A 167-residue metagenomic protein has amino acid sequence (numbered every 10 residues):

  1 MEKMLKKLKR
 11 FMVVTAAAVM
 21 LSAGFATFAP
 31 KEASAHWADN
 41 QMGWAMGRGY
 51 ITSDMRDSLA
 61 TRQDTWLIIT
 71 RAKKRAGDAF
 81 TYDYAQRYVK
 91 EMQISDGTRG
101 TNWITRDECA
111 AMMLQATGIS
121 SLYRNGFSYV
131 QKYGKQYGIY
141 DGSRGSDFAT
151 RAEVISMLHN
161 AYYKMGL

Functional and structural regions predicted by a protein language model:
E2-K7, F11-V14, A18-L167: N-terminal propeptides
